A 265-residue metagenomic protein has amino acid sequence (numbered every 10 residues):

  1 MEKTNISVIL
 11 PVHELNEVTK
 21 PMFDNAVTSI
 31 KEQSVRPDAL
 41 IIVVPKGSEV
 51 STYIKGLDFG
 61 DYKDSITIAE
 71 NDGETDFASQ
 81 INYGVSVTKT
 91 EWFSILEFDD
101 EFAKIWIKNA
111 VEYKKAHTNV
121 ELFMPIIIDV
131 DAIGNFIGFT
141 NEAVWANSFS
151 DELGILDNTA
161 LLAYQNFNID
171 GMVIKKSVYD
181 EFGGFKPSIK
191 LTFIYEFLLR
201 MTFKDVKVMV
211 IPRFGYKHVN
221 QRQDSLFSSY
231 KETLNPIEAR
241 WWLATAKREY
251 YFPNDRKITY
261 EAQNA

Functional and structural regions predicted by a protein language model:
N25-P37: Short, acidic, metal-binding catalytic loop of nucleotide-sugar glycosyltransferases
N71-T88: Glycine-rich, basic loop-to-helix element that forms the pyrophosphate-binding segment of sugar-nucleotide handling
F93: Short aromatic/hydrophobic "clamp" motif used to bind/position activated sugar donors
I107-F139: Conserved donor NDP-sugar-binding/catalytic core segment of glycosyltransferases
I126, M209-G215: Catalytic beta-strand/loop signature of glycosyltransferases that borders the donor
E142-Y164: Short, flexible, basic/aromatic active-site loop/helix in glycosyltransferases
K190-F197: Acidic donor-binding loop at a coil-to-helix junction in glycosyltransferase catalytic cores that engages
F214, H218-Q221, L226-T259: Catalytic core of nucleotide-sugar-dependent glycosyltransferases
